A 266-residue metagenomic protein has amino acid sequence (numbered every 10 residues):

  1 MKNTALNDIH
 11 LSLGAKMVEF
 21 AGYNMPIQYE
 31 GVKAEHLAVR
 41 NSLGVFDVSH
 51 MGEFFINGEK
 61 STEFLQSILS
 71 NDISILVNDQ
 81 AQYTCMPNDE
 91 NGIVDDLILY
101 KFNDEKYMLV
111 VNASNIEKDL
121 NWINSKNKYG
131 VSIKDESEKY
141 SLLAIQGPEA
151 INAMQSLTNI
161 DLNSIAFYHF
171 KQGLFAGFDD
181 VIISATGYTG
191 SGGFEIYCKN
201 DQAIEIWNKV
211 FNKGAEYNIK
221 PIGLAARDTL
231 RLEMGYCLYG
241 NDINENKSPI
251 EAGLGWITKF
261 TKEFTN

Functional and structural regions predicted by a protein language model:
M1-I27, K33, K101-N266: Conserved, structured C-terminal
M1-P87, G92-V94, L224-A225: Acidic, proline/glycine-enriched N-terminal capping motif
D96-I98: Short, surface-exposed charged micro-motifs
